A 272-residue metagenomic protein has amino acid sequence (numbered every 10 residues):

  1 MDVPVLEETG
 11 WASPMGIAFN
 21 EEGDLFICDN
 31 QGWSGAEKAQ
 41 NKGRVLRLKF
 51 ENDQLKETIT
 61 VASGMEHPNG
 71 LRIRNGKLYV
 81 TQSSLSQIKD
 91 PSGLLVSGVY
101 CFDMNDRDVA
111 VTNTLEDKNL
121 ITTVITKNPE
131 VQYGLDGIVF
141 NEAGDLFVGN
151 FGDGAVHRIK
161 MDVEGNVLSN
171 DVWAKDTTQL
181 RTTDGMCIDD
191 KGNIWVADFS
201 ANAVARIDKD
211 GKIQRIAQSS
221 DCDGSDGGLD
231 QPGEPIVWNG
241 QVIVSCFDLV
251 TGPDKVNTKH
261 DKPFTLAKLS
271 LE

Functional and structural regions predicted by a protein language model:
M1-T9, K56-S63, V109-I125, V167-K175 (+1 more regions): Beta-propeller fold detector
E8-I27, W33, K42, T58 (+5 more regions): Beta-rich, blade/repeat-based domains predominating in secreted/periplasmic proteins but also intracellular
L25-A39, V80-P91, L146-D153, I194-F199 (+1 more regions): Conserved beta-strand positions in repeat-built beta-propeller and related beta-rich domains
Q40-E51, L94-N105, T258-E272: Beta-propeller blade signature
G43-R47, L78, V99-C101, L146 (+3 more regions): Hydrophobic beta-strand positions in blades of beta-propellers and related beta-sheet-rich domains
L48-D53, F102-N113, I159-N166, K209-G211 (+1 more regions): Short loop/turn segments immediately following beta-strands, especially the blade-tip and inter-blade linker loops
G165-D230: Glycine/small-residue-rich hydrophobic helix-like segments
Q231-E272: Blade-level signature of beta-propeller repeat domains, shared across WD40, Kelch, NHL, RCC1 and BNR/Asp-box propellers
